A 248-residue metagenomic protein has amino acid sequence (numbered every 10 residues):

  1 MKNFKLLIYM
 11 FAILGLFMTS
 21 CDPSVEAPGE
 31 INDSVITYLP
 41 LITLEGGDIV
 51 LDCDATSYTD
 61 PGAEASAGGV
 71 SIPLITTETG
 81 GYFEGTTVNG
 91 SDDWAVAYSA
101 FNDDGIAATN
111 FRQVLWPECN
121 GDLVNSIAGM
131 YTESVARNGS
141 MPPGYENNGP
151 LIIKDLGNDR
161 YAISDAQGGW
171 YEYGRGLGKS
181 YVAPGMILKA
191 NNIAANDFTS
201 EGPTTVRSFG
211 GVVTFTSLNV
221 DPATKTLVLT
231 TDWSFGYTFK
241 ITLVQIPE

Functional and structural regions predicted by a protein language model:
M1-C21: Sec-dependent bacterial lipoprotein signal peptides
L14-G46, E248: Bacterial Sec-dependent N-terminal signal peptides
P28-E30, T109-L115, I241: Edge beta-strands of extracellular beta-sandwich domains
V35-L39, W116-N125: Extracellular interdomain linker/stem segments of modular secreted and single-pass surface proteins
Y38-V70: Solvent-exposed, low-complexity, repeat-rich "mucin-like" stalks and linkers
E64, A97-S99, T132, D232: Residue-level recognition of well-ordered beta-strand positions that form the cores of beta-sheet-rich folds across
G68-P117: Serine/threonine-rich, repeat-prone extracellular segments and beta-strand-based repeat modules of secreted/surface
N120-E248: Ser/Thr/Gly/Pro-rich, low-complexity flexible regions
